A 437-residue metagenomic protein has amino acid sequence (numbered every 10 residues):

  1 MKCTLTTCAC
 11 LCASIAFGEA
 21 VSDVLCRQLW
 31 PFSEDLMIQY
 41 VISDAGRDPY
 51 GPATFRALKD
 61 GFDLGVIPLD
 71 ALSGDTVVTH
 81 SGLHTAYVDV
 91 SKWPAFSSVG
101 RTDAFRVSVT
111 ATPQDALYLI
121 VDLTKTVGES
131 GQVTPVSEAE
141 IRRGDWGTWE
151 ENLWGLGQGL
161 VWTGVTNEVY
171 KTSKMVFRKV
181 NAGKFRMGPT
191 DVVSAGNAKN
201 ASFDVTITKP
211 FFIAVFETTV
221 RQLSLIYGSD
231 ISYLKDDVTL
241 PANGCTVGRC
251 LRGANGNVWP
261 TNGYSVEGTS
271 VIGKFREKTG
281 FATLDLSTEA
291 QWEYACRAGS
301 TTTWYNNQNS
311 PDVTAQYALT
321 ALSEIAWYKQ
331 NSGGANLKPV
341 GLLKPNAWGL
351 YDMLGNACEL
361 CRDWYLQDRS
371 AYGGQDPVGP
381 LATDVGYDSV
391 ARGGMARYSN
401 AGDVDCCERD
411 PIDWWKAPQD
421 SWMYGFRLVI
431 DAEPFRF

Functional and structural regions predicted by a protein language model:
G18-E19, R56, A104-G228, T269-S270 (+4 more regions): Short, compositionally biased
G18-P31: Short, compositionally biased P/S/T/A/G/V-rich stretches that sit at domain boundaries
E34-I38: Structural beta-strand segments of beta-rich domains
I42-D48, A57-K59: Extracellular acidic, Ser/Thr/Pro-rich low-complexity tracts
V78-K92: Aromatic sugar-binding surface patches on proteins that engage polysaccharides or sugar-phosphate polymers
P94-A104: Short glycine/proline/serine/threonine-rich loop/turn segments at secondary-structure transition edges
V161-K174, A195-S300, Q330-Y351: Short aromatic-cysteine micro-motif
A198-D204, Q308-D312, M353-F437: Surface-exposed recognition segments
